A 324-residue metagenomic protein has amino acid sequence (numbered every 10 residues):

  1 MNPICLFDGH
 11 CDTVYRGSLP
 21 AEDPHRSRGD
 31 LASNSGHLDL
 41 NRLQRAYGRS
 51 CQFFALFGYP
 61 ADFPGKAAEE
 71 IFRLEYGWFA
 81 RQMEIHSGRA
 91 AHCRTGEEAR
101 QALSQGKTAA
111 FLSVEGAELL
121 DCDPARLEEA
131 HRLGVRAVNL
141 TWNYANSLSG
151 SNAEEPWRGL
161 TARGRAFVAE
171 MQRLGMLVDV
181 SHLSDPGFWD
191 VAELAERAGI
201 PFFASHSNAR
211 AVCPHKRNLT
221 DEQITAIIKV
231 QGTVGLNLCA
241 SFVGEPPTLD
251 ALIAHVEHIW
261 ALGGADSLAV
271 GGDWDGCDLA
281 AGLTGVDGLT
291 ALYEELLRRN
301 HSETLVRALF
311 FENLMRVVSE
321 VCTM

Functional and structural regions predicted by a protein language model:
M1-W157, R165, R197, R210 (+2 more regions): N-terminal hydrophobic targeting/anchoring segments and the immediately downstream early-domain regions of hydrolases
P156-A192: Loop-centered beta-sheet repeat module
A192-A198: Short, surface-exposed basic-aromatic patches at helix termini and helix-loop junctions that form
G199-H206: Short hydrophobic/aromatic-enriched beta-strand-loop microsegments
